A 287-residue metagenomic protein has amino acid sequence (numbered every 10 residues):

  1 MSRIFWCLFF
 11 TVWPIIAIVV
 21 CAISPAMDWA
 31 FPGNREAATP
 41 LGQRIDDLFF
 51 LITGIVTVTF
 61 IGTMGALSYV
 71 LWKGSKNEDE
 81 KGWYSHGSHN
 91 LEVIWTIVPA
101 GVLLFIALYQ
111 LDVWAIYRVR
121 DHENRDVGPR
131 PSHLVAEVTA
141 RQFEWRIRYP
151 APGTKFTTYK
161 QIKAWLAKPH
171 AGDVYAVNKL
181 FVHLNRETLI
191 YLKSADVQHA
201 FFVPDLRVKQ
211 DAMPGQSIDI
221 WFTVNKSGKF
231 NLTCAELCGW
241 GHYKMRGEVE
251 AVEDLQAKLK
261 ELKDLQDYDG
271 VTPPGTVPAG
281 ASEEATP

Functional and structural regions predicted by a protein language model:
M1-F9: N-terminal membrane topogenic signal
S2, A17-F50, L71-P287: Non-transmembrane, membrane-proximal soluble domains of secreted or membrane proteins
F9-I15: Hydrophobic alpha-helical transmembrane signal-anchor segments
D46-F60: Alpha-helical transmembrane segments
T59-K76: Transmembrane alpha-helical segments in integral membrane proteins
